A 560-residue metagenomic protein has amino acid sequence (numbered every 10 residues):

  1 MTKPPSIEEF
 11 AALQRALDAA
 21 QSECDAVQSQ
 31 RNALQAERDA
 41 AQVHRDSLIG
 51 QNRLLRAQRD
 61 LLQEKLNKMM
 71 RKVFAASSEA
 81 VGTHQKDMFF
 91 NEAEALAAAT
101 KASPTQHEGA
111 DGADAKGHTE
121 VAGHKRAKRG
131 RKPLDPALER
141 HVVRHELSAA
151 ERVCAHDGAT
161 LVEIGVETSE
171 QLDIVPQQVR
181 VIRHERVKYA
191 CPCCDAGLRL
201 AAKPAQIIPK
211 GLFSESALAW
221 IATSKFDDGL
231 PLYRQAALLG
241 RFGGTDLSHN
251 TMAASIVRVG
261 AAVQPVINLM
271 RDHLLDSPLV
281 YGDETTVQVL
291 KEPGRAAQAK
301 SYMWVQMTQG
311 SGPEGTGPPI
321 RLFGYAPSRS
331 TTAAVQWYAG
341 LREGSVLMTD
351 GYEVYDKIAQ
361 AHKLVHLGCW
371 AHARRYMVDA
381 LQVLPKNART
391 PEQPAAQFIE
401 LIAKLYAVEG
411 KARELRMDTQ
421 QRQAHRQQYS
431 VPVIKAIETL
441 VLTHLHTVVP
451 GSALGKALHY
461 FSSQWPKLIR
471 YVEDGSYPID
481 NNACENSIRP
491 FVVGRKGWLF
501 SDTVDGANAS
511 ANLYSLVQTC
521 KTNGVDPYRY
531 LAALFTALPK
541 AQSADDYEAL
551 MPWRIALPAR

Functional and structural regions predicted by a protein language model:
M1-P209, Y281-G282, T316: Short, flexible loop/hinge motifs at secondary-structure junctions
T2, L61, V81, A97-E108 (+5 more regions): Catalytic center-proximal scaffold of phosphoryl-transfer enzymes
